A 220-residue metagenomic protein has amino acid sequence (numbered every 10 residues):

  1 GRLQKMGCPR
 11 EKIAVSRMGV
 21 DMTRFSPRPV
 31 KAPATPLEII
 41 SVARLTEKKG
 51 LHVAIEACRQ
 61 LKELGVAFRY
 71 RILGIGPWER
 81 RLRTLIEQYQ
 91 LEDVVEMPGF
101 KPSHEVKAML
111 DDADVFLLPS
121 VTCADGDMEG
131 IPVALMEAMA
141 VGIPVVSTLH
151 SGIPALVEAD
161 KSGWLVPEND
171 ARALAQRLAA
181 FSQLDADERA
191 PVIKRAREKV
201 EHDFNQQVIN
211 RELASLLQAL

Functional and structural regions predicted by a protein language model:
G19: Carbohydrate-associated surface elements
L37-Q60, V66, P77-R83, R172 (+1 more regions): A conserved mid-protein helix/loop that constitutes part of the nucleotide-sugar donor-binding site
R81-H104: Nucleotide-activated donor-binding/catalytic signature segment of Leloir-type glycosyltransferases, i.e., the conserved
D111-D127, I143: Acidic donor-binding loop of glycosyltransferase active sites
L135, A140, P144-S147, V157: Short hydrophobic beta-strand element within catalytic cores of glycosyltransferases and related nucleotide-activated
S147-D160, W164-L165: Short acidic/histidine- and often glycine-rich active-site loop of Leloir-type glycosyltransferases that engages
A159-D160, W164-A171, A180-A186: Conserved acidic donor-binding segment of nucleotide-sugar-dependent glycosyltransferases
A180, D187-H202, E212: A short, well-ordered alpha-helix in the C-terminal region of glycosyltransferases
